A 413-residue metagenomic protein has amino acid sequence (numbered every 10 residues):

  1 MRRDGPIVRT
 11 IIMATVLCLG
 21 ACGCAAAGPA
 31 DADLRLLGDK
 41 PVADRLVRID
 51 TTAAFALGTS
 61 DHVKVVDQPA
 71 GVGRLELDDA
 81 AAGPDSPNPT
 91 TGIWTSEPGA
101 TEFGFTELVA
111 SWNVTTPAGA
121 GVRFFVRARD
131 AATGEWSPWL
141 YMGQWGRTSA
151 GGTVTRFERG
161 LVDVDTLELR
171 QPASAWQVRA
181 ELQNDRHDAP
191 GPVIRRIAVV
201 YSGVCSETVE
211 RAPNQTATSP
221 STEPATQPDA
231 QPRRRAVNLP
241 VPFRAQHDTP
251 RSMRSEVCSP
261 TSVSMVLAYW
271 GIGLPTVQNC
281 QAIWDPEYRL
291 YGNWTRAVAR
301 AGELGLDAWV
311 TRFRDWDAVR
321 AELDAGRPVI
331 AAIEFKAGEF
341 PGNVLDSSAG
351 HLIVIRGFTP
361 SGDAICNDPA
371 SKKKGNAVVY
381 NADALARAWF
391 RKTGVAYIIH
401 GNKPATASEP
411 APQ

Functional and structural regions predicted by a protein language model:
T10-G23: Bacterial N-terminal signal peptides
G28-P89: Glycan-recognition and processing domains
R45-L46, D50, F55-T59, Q68-P69 (+10 more regions): Noncatalytic regulatory segments and standalone regulatory/sensor domains
A82-G104: Short beta-strands within extracellular/lumenal beta-sheet-rich domains
S96, G273-P412: Conserved active-site-adjacent core of cysteine acyl-enzyme catalytic domains
G104-T116: A short beta-strand element within beta-rich, extracytoplasmic domains of secreted/secretory-pathway proteins
G119-V126: Beta-strand acidic-aromatic groove motif in beta-rich domains, primarily in extracellular
E181-Y291, F335, N343: Active-site-adjacent structural segments surrounding the nucleophilic cysteine of cysteine proteases and isopeptidases
